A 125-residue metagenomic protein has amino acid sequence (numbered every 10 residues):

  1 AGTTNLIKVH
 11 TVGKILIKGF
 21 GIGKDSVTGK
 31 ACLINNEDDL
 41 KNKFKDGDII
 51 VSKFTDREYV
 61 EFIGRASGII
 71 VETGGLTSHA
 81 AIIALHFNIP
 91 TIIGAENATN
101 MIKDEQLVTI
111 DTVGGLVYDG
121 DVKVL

Functional and structural regions predicted by a protein language model:
A1-L125: Non-catalytic, soluble scaffold/interaction modules
